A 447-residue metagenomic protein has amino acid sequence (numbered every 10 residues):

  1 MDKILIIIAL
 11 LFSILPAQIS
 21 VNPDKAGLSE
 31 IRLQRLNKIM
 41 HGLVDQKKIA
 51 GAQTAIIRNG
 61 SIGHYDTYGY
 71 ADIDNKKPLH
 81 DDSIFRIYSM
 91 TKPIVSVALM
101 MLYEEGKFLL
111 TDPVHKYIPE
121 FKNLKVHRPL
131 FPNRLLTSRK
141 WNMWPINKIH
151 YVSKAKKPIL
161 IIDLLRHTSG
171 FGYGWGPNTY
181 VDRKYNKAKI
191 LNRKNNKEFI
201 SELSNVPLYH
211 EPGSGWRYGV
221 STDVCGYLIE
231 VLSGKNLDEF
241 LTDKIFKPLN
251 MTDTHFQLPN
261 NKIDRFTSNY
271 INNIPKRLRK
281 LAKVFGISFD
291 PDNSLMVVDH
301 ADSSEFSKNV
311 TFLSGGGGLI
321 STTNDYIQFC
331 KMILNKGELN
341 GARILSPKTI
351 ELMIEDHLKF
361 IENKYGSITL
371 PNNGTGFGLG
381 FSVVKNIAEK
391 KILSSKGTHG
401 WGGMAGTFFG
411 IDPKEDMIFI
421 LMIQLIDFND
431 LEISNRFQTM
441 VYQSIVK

Functional and structural regions predicted by a protein language model:
I4-S13: Sec-dependent N-terminal signal peptides
N22-I87, K107-L109, N123-F131, L431 (+1 more regions): Short, conserved catalytic-motif segment at the N-terminal edge
S29, K92, T322: Short, conserved phosphate/pyrophosphate- and ester-handling motifs at nucleotide-, phospho-/glycolipid
Q34-H41, T54, G60-I62, R86-V114 (+3 more regions): Active-site SXXK
K48, P78-L79, L109, V152-P158 (+3 more regions): Extracellular/periplasmic catalytic domains that process cell-envelope and extracellular macromolecules
N123-L393: Short, surface-exposed loop or secondary-structure junction motifs that flank catalytic or metal-binding residues
F409-G410, D416-L425: Short, well-ordered beta-strand elements
